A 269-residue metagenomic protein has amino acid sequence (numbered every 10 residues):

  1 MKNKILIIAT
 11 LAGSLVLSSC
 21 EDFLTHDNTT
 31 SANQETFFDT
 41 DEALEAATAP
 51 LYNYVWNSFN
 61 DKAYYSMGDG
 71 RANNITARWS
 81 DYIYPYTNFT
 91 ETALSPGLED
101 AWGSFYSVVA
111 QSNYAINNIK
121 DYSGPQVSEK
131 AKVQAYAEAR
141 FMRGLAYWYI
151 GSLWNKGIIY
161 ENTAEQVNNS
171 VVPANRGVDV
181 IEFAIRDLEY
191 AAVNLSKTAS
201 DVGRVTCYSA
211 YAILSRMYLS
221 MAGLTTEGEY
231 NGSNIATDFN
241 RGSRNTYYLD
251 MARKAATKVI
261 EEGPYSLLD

Functional and structural regions predicted by a protein language model:
M1-T30: Bacterial Sec-dependent N-terminal signal peptides
C20-S66, R71-A72, L94-P96, T246-L249 (+2 more regions): Membrane-proximal, proline-rich intrinsically disordered regions
D41, E45-S58, W79-W154, N168-E182 (+1 more regions): Conserved, well-structured interaction surfaces
K62-R78, T163, S196-A212, T225-D269: Short, surface-exposed recognition loops and adjoining beta-strand edges that mediate ligand/DNA contacts, enriched
Y106, A110, E182, Y208 (+2 more regions): A structural signal for well-ordered alpha-helical segments within the folded catalytic domains of diverse enzymes
R140, Y211-M217: TPR/Sel1-like alpha-solenoid repeat signature
G151-L153, I158, A199, S220-E229: Short coil/turn linking the two alpha-helices of tandem helical-hairpin repeats
Y160-V167: Short, conserved phosphate-binding/catalytic loop or strand-edge motifs used in phosphoryl-/nucleotidyl-transfer
